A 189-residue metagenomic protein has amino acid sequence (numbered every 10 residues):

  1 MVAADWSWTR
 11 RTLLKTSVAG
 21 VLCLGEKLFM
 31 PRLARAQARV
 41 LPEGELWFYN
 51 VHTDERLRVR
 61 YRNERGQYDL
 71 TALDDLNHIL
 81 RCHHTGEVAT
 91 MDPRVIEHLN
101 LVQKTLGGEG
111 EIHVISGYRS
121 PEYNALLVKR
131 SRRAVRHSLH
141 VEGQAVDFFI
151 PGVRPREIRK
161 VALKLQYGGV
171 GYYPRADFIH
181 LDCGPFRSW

Functional and structural regions predicted by a protein language model:
M1-W8: N-terminal secretory signal peptides
T9-L24: N-terminal export leaders
G25-R58: C-terminal segment of N-terminal export signals and the immediately downstream linker at the start of the mature
A38, G44-Y49, R133-W189: Catalytic cores and adjacent binding grooves of peptidoglycan-active enzymes
E64-I115: Active-site acidic/histidine clusters and adjacent loop/turn architecture that either coordinate catalytic ions
V102-L106, G110, E122, G152 (+1 more regions): Sec/Tat-exported extracytoplasmic proteins
E111-A125: Acidic helix-start/capping segments at beta-turn-to-alpha-helix junctions
E122-S138: Charged, often glycine-rich, active-site loop that binds/positions anionic groups
